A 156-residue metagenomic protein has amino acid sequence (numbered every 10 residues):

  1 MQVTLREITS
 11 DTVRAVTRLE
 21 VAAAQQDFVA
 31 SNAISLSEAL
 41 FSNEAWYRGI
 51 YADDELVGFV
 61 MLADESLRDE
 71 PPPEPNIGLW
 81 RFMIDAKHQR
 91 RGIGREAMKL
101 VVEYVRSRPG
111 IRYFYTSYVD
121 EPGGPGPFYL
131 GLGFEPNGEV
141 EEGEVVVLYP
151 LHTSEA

Functional and structural regions predicted by a protein language model:
Q2-V3, E7-W80, D85-K87, L100 (+2 more regions): Acetyl-CoA-dependent GNAT
A52-D53, Y149-L151: Active-site beta-strand termini and strand-to-loop segments that position acidic
D85-K87, R91, E121: Active-site acidic-Proline motif in GNAT/NAT acetyltransferases
R90-M98: Glycine-rich acyl-CoA binding loop
G92, P109-G110, G133: Short glycine-rich hinge loops at helix-strand junctions in the catalytic core of two-component histidine kinases
R95, D120-G138: Conserved active-site alpha-helix within GNAT-family acetyltransferase domains
V105-S117: Conserved GNAT acetyl-CoA-binding A-motif
Y115-G126, E142-E144, H152: Conserved beta-strand-loop-alpha-helix junction that forms the acyl-donor binding cleft
